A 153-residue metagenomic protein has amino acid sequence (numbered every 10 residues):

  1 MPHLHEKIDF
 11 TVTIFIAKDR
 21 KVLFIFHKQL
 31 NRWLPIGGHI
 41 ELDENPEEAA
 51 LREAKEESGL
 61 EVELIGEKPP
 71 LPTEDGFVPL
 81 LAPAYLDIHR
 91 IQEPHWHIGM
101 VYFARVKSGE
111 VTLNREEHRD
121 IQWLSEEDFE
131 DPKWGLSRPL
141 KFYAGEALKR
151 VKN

Functional and structural regions predicted by a protein language model:
M1-F15, D19, F77-L80: Acidic, metal-coordinating catalytic segment for phosphate/diphosphate chemistry, firing primarily on the Nudix
H5, F26, K55, E93-H95 (+1 more regions): Sterically constrained small-residue positions within well-ordered secondary structures of folded domains
F15, L51, K55, G145-L148: Residues within alpha-helical segments
I16-D19, H27, A104-V106: Active-site beta-strand termini and strand-to-loop segments that position acidic
K21-P72: Conserved Nudix-box catalytic region and its N-terminal flanking loop in Nudix hydrolases and closely related
N31-W33, P94-N153: Nudix hydrolase/Nudix homology domain
I36, A82, D120: Glycine-rich, flexible loop/turn motifs
G59-S108: Active-site segment of metal-dependent pyrophosphate-handling enzymes, primarily the Nudix hydrolase catalytic core
